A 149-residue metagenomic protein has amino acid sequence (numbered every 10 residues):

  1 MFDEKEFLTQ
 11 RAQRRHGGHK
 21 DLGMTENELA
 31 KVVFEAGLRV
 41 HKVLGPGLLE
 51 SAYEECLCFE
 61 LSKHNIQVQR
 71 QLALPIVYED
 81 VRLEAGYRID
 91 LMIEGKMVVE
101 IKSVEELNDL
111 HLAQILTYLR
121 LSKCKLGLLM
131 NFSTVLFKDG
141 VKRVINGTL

Functional and structural regions predicted by a protein language model:
M1-T25, L149: Intrinsic disorder/low-complexity segments
E26-K31, P46-E50, E54, C58: Nuclease catalytic cores
V33-K42: A short, surface-exposed helix-loop junction/capping segment
G45, V68, I89-L107, Y118: Conserved catalytic cores of phosphodiester-cleaving nucleases, focusing on short active-site segments
S62-E79: A short acidic/basic microdomain associated with nuclease active sites
Y78-R82, F137-K138: Acidic pyrophosphate-coordinating catalytic loop
L83-R88: Short, flexible loop/turn motifs enriched in small residues
K102-L149: Nucleic-acid nuclease catalytic cores
